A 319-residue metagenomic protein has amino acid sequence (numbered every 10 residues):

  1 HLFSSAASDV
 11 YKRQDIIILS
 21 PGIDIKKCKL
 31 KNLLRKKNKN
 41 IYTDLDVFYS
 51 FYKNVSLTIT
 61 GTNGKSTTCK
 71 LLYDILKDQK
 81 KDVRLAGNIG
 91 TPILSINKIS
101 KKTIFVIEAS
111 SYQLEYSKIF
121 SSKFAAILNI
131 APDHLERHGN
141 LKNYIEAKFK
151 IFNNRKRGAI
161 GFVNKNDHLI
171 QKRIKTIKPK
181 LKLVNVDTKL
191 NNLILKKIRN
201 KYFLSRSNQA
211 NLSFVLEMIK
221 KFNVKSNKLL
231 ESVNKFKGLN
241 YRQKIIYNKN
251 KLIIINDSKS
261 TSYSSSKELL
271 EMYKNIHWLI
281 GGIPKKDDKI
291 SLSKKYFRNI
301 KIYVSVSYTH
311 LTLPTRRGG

Functional and structural regions predicted by a protein language model:
H1-A7, Y11, H310-G319: Single conserved hydrophobic/aromatic residue that forms the stacking wall/gate of nucleotide- or nucleobase-binding
S5-T43, V47, V224, K285 (+2 more regions): N-terminal leader/targeting and accessory segments in enzymes
P21-D24, S111-Q113, P132-D133, D167-H168 (+2 more regions): Short glycine-rich anion-binding loops that position phosphate/pyrophosphate groups of nucleotides and phosphorylated
L45-L85: Walker A (P-loop) phosphate-binding motif
D82, K201-I300: Nucleotide phosphate-binding/pyrophosphate-handling subdomain across enzymes that bind or process nucleotide phosphates
L85-I99: Conserved substrate/cofactor phosphate-moiety recognition/catalytic segment in nucleotide-dependent phosphotransferases
I99-R199, F203: Flexible active-site lid/hinge loop adjacent to a nucleotide/diphosphate and Mg2+-phosphate binding pocket
F162-K165, L279-I280, K301-Y308: Short internal beta-strands
